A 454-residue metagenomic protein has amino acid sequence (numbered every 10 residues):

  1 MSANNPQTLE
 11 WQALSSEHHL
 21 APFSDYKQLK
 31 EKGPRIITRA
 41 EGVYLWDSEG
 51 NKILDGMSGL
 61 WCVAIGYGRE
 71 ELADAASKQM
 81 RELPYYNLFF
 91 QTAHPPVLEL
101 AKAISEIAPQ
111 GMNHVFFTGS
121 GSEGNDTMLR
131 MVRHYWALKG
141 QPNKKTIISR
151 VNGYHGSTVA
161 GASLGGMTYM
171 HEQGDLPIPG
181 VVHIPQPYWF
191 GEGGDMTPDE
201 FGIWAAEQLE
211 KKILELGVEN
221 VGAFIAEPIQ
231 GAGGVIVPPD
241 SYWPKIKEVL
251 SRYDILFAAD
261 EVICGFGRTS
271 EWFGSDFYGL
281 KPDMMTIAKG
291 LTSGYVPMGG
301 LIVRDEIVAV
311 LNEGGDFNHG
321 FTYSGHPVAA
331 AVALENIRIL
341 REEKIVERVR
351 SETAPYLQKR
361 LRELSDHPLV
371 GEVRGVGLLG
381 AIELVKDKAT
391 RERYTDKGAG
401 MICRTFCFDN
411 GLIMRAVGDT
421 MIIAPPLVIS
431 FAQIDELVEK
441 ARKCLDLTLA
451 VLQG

Functional and structural regions predicted by a protein language model:
S2-G454: Conserved N-terminal phosphate-binding loop of PLP-dependent enzymes in the Aspartate aminotransferase
